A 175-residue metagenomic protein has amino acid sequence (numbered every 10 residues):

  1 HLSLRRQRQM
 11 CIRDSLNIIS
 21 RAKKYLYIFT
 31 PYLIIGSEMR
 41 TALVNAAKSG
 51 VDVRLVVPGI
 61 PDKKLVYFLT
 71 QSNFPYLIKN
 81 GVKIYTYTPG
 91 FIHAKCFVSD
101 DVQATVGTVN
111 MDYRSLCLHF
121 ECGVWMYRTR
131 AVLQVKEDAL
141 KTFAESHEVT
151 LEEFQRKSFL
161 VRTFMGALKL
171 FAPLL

Functional and structural regions predicted by a protein language model:
H1-I12: Single conserved hydrophobic/aromatic residue that forms the stacking wall/gate of nucleotide- or nucleobase-binding
S3-L4, S20, F97-V98: Well-ordered beta-strand positions
Q7, Y25-Y27, Y32-L175: PLD/PLD-like phosphodiesterase catalytic module centered on the HKD motif
L16-K24: Secondary-structure "cap/kink" motif recognition
